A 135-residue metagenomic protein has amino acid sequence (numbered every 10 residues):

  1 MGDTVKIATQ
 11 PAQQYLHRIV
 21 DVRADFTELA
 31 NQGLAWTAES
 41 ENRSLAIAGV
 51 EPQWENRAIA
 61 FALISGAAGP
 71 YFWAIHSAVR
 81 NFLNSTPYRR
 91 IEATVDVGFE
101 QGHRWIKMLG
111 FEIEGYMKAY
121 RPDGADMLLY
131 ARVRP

Functional and structural regions predicted by a protein language model:
M1-V22: Short amphipathic alpha-helix that is part of the acyltransferase structural core
L16-A35: Active-site rim helix/loop that mediates acceptor-substrate recognition in acyltransferases
Q32-A48: Conserved beta-hairpin
A46-N56, M117: A conserved beta-strand-loop-helix scaffold within acyl/acetyltransferase catalytic domains
W54-A67, I75, L128: Conserved acetyl-CoA binding element of GNAT-fold acetyltransferases
G69-N84, Q101-R104, M108: Conserved acetyl-CoA-binding loop-helix of GNAT-fold acetyltransferases
E92-K107, E112, A119-R121: Conserved beta-strand-loop-alpha-helix junction that forms the acyl-donor binding cleft
A119-P135: C-terminal "cap" of GNAT-fold acetyltransferases
